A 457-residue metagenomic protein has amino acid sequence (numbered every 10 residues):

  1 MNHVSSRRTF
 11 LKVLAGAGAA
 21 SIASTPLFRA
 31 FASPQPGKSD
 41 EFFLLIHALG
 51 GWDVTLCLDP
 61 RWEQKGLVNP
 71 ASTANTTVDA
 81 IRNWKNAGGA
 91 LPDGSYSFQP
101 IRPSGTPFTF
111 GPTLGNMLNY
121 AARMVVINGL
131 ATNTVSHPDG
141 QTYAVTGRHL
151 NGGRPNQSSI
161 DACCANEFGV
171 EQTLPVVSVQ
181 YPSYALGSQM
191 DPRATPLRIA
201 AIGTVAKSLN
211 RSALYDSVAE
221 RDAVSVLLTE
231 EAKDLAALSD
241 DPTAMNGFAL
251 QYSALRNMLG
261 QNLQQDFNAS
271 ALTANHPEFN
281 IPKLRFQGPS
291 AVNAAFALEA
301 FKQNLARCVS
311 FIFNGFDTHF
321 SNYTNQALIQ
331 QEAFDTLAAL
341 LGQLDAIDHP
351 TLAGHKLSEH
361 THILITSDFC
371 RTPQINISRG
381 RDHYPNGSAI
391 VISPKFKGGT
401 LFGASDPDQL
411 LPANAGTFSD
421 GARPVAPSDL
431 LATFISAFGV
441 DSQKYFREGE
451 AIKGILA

Functional and structural regions predicted by a protein language model:
N2-A457: Ligand-binding pockets and gating/stacking loops
